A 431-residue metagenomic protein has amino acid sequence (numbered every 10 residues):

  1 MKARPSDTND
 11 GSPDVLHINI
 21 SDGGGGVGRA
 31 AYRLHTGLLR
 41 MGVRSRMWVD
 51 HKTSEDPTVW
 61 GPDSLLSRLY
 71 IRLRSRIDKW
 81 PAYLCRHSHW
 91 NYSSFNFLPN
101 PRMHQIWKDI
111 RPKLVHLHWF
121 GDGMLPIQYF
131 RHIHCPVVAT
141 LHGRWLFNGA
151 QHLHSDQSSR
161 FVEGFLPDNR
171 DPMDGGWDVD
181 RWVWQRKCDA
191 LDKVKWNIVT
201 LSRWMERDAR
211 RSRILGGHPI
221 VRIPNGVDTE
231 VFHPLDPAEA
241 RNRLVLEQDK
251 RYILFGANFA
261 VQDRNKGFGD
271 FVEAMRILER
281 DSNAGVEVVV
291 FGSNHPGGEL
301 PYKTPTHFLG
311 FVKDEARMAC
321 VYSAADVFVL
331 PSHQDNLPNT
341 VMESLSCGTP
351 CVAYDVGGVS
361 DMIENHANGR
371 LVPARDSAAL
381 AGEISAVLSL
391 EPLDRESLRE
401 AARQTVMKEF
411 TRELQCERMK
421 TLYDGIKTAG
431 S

Functional and structural regions predicted by a protein language model:
N148-S155, D174-R222, V227-V231, P237: A short, active-site helix/loop in glycosyltransferases that binds the activated sugar's phosphate group
E247-K266, V272-M275: Conserved donor-binding/catalytic core segment of Leloir-type glycosyltransferases
G292-A316: Nucleotide-activated donor-binding/catalytic signature segment of Leloir-type glycosyltransferases, i.e., the conserved
C320-A325: Short alpha-helical donor nucleotide-sugar binding micro-motif in glycosyltransferases
H333: Aromatic "clamp/platform" in nucleotide-sugar-dependent glycosyltransferases that forms part of the donor/acceptor
P350-A353: Short hydrophobic beta-strand element within catalytic cores of glycosyltransferases and related nucleotide-activated
N365-H366, R370-S377, A386-P392: Conserved acidic donor-binding segment of nucleotide-sugar-dependent glycosyltransferases
A386, D394-E409, Q415-T421: A short, well-ordered alpha-helix in the C-terminal region of glycosyltransferases
